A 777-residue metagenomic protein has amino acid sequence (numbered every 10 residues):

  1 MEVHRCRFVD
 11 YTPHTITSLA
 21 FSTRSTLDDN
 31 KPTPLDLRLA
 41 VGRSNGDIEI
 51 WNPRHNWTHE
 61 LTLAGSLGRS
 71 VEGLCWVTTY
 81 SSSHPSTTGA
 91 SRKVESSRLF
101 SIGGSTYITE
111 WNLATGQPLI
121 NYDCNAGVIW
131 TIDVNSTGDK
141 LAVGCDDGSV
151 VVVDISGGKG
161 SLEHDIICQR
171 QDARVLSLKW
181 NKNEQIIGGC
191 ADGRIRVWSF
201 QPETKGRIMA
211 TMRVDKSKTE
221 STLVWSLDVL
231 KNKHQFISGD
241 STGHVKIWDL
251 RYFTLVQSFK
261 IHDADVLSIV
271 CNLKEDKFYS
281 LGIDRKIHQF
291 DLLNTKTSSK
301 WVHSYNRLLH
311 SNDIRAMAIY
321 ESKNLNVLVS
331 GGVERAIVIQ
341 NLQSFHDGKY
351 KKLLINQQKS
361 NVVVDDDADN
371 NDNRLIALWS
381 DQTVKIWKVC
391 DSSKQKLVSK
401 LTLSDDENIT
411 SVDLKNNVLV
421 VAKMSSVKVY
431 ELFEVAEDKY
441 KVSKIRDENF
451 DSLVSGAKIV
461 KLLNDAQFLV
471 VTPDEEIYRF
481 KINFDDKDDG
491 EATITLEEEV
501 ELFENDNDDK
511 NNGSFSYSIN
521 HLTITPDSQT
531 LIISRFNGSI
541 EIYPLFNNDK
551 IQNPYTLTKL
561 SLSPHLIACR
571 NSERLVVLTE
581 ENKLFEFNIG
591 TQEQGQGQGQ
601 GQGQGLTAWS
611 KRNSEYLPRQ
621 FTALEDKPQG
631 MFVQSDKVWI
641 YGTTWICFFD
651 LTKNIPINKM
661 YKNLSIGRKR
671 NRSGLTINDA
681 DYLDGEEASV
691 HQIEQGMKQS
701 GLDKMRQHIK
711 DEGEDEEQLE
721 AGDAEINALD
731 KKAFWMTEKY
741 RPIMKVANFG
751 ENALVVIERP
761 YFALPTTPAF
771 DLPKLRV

Functional and structural regions predicted by a protein language model:
M1-N112, D146, V151, R196-S217 (+9 more regions): Intrinsically disordered, low-complexity acidic/Ser/Thr/Pro-rich linker and tail segments in large eukaryotic scaffolds
E2, N52-L61, E110-N121, A126 (+14 more regions): Per-blade loop-tip surfaces of WD-repeat and WD-like beta-propellers in eukaryotic adaptors/scaffolds
E2-V3, T26, K31, S534 (+4 more regions): C-terminal scaffolding/assembly regions of large eukaryotic complex subunits
P13-K31, G68-S91, G127-V134, D172-W180 (+9 more regions): Canonical WD40 repeat/beta-propeller blade segments in eukaryotic WD-repeat proteins
D28-N30, P34-A40, S81-F100, G138-A142 (+16 more regions): Structural hallmark of WD40 beta-propellers
G42-N45, I102-S105, G144-D147, G189-D192 (+8 more regions): Conserved strand-to-loop turn within each blade of WD40 beta-propeller repeats
L308, D313-Q467, V471, E475-K481 (+1 more regions): Non-catalytic interaction/regulatory modules that flank or connect domains
S404-E407, D485, E501-E593, T607-F632: Eukaryotic modular interaction domains in large regulatory/scaffold proteins
